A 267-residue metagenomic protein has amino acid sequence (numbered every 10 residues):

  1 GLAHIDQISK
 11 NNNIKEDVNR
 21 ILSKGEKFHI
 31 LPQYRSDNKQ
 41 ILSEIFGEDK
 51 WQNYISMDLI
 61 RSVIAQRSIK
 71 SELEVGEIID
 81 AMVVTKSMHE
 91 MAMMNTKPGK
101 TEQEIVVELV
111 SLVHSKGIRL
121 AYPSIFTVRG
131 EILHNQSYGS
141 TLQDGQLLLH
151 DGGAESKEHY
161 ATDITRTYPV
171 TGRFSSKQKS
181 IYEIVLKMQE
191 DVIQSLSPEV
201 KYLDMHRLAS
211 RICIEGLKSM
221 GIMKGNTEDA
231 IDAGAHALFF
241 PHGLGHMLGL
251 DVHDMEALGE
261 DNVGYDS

Functional and structural regions predicted by a protein language model:
G1-S267: Active-site neighborhoods and metal-handling regions in enzymes and metal-associated proteins
